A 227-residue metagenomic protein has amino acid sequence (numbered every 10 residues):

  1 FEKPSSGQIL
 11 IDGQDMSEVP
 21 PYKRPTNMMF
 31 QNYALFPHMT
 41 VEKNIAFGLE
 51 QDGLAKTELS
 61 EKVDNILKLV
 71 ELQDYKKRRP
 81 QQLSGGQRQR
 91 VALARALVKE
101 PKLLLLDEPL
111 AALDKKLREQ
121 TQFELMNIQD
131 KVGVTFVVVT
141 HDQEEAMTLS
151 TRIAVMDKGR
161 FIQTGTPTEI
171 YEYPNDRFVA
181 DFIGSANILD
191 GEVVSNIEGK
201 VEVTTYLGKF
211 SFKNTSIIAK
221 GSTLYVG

Functional and structural regions predicted by a protein language model:
F1-P4: Post-Walker A (P-loop) alpha1-beta2 connector of ABC-family nucleotide-binding domains
G7-Q14: Conserved ABC transporter NBD signature motif
V19-D181: ABC ATPase nucleotide-binding domains
E172, L207-G227: Glycine/charge-rich catalytic "coupling/switch" loops of P-loop NTPases
N187-V194: Structural detector for short beta-strands of small beta-barrel domains
N196-E198: Short strand-connecting beta-turns/loops that link adjacent beta-strands
K200-E202: Short aromatic-glycine-enriched beta-strand elements
